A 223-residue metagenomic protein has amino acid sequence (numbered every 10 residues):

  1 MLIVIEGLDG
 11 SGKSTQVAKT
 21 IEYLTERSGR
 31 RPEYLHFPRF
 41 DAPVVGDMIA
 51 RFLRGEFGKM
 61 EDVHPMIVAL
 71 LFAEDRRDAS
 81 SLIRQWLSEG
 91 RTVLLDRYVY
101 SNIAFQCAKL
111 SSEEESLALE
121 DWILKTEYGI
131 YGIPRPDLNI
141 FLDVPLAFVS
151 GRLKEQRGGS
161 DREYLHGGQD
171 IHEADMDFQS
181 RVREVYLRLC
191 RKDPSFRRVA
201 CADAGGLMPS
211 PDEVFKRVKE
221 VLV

Functional and structural regions predicted by a protein language model:
I5: Hydrophobic anchor at the beta1->P-loop junction of P-loop NTPases
L8: P-loop (Walker A) phosphate-binding loop of NTP-binding proteins
K13: Conserved lysine of the Walker
Q16: Hydrophobic positions on the alpha1 helix immediately C-terminal to the Walker A/P-loop
I21, A147-V223: NTP-dependent small-molecule kinase module
R27-P134: ATP-dependent small-molecule kinase phosphotransfer cores that center on conserved nucleotide phosphate-binding segments
R39-A42, V99-Y100, V144-S150, A204: Conserved nucleotide-binding/hydrolysis micro-motifs of P-loop NTPases
N102-E184: A glycine- and Lys/Arg-enriched "phosphate-lid" helix/loop adjacent to the NTP-binding pocket of small-molecule kinases
